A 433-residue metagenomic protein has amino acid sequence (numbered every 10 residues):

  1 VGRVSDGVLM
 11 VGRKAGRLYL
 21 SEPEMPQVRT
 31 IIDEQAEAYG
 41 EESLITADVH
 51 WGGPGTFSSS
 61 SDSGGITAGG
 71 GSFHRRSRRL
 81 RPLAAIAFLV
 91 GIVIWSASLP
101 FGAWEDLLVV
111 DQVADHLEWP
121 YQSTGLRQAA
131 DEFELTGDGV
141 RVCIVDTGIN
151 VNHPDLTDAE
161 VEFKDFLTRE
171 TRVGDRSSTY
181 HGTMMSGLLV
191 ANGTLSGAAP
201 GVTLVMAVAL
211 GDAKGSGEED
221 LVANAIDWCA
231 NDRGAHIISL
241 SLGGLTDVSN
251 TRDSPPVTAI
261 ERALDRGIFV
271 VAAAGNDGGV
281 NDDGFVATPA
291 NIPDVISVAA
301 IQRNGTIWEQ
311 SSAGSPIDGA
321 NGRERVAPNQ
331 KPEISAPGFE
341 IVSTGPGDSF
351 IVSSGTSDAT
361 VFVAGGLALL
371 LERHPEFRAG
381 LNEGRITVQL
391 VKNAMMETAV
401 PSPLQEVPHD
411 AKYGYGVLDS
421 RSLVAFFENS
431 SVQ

Functional and structural regions predicted by a protein language model:
V1-S58: N-terminal targeting leaders characterized by basic, low-complexity, disordered sequences that direct proteins
M10, E118, I237-S239, H374-Q433: C-terminal subdomain of the subtilisin-like protease fold in secreted/lumenal serine endopeptidases
V11-T30, G40, G69-S77, L89 (+3 more regions): Subtilisin-like peptidase catalytic core
A68-R81, W104-C143, T168-S178, W308-S311 (+2 more regions): N-terminal domain-start motif of subtilase-like serine proteases
P82-L99: Hydrophobic membrane-insertion alpha-helices, especially the h-region of bacterial N-terminal signal peptides
A130-V142, I149-E162, V173-E218, D265 (+4 more regions): Subtilisin-like serine protease catalytic core
D146, A287-E376: Extracellular S/T/G-rich loop segment that most often corresponds to the catalytic His/Ser-adjacent loop
R252-V270, T288: Catalytic-core regions built around general acid/base machinery
